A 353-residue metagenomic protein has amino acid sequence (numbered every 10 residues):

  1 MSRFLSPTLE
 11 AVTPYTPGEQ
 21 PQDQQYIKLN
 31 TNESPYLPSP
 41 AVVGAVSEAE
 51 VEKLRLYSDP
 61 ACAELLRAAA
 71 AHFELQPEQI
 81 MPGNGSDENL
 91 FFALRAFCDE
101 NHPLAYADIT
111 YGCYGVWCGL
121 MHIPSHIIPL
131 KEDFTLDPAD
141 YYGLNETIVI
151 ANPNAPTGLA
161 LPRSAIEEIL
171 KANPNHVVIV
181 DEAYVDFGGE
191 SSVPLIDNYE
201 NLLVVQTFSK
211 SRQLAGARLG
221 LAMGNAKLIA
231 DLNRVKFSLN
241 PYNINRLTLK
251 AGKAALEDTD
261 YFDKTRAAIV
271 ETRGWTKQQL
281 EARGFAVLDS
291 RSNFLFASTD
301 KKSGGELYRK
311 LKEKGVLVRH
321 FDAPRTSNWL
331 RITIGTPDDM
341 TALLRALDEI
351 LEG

Functional and structural regions predicted by a protein language model:
M1-L56, G143-L144: N-terminal "arm"/small-domain region of PLP-dependent enzymes with the aminotransferase-like
E64-P103, M121, K301: Phosphate-binding glycine-rich loop
A96-A151: PLP-dependent aminotransferase-like
L130-D186: Active-site phosphate-binding strand-loop segment of PLP-dependent enzymes
S164, K310-K314, R319, A323-G353: PLP-dependent enzyme catalytic core of the Aspartate aminotransferase-like
N201-E281, F285-L288: PLP-dependent aminotransferase class I/II
V270, A282-K314, L330: Conserved PLP-binding catalytic core of the aspartate aminotransferase-like
